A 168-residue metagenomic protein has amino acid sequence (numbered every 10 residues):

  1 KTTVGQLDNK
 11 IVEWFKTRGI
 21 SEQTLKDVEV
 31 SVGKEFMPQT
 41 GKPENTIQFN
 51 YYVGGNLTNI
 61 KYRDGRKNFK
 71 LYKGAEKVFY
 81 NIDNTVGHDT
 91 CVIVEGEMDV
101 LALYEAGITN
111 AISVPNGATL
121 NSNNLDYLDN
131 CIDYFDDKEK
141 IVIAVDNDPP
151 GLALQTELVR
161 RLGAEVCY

Functional and structural regions predicted by a protein language model:
K1-N9: Conserved active-site segments centered on acidic
E22-K42: Short, basic/aromatic recognition patches
E35-E139, L154-Q155: Phosphate-handling DNA/RNA-contact segment within nucleic-acid enzymes
N147-P149: Short beta-alpha junction loops
A153-G163: Short, aromatic/basic amphipathic alpha-helical patches
V166-Y168: A generic structural motif
